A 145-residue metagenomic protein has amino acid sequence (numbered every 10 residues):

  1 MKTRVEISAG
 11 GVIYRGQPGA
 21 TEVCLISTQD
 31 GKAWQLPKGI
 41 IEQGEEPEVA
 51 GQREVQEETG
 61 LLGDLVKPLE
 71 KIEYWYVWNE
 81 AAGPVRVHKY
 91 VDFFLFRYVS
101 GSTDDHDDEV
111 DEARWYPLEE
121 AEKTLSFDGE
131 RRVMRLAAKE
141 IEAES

Functional and structural regions predicted by a protein language model:
M1-L36: N-terminal strand-loop-strand
I7-A9, T21, K89-D92, D111: Change "...and in nucleic-acid phosphodiester-cleaving endonucleases..." to "...and in nucleic-acid processing enzymes
P18-G19, D30-A33, E42, K71-W75 (+1 more regions): Short, charged/polar surface micro-motifs in flexible loops or helix N-caps
Q35, H88, W115: Short aromatic/basic micro-patch
L36-K71: The catalytic Nudix box helix
G60-G101: Active-site segment of metal-dependent pyrophosphate-handling enzymes, primarily the Nudix hydrolase catalytic core
D92-F93, R97-S100, D104-R135: NUDIX/MutT-family hydrolases
K139-S145: Generic C-terminal helix-cap and adjacent flexible tail
